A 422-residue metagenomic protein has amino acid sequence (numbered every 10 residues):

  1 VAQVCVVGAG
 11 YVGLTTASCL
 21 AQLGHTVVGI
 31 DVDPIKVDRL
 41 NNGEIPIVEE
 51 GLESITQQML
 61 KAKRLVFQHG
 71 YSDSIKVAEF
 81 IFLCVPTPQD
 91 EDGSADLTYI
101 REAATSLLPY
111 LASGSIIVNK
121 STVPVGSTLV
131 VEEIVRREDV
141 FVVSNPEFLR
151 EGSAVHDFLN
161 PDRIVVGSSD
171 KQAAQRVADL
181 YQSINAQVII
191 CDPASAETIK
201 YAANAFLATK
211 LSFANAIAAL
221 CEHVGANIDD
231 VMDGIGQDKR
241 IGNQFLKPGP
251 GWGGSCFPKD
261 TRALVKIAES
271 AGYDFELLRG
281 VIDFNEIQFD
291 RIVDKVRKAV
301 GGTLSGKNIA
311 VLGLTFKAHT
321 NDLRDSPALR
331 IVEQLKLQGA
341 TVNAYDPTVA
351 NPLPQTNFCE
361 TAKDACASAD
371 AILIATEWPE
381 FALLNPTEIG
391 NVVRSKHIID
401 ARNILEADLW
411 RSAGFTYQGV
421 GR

Functional and structural regions predicted by a protein language model:
V1-R422: Structural/interface elements that position substrates and couple domains in central-metabolism enzymes
